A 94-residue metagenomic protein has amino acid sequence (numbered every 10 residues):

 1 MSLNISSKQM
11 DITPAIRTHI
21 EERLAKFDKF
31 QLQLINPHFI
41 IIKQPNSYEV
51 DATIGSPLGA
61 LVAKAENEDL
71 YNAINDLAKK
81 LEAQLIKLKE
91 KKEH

Functional and structural regions predicted by a protein language model:
M1-H94: N-terminal, polar/charged subdomain of small-to-medium soluble alpha/beta proteins
